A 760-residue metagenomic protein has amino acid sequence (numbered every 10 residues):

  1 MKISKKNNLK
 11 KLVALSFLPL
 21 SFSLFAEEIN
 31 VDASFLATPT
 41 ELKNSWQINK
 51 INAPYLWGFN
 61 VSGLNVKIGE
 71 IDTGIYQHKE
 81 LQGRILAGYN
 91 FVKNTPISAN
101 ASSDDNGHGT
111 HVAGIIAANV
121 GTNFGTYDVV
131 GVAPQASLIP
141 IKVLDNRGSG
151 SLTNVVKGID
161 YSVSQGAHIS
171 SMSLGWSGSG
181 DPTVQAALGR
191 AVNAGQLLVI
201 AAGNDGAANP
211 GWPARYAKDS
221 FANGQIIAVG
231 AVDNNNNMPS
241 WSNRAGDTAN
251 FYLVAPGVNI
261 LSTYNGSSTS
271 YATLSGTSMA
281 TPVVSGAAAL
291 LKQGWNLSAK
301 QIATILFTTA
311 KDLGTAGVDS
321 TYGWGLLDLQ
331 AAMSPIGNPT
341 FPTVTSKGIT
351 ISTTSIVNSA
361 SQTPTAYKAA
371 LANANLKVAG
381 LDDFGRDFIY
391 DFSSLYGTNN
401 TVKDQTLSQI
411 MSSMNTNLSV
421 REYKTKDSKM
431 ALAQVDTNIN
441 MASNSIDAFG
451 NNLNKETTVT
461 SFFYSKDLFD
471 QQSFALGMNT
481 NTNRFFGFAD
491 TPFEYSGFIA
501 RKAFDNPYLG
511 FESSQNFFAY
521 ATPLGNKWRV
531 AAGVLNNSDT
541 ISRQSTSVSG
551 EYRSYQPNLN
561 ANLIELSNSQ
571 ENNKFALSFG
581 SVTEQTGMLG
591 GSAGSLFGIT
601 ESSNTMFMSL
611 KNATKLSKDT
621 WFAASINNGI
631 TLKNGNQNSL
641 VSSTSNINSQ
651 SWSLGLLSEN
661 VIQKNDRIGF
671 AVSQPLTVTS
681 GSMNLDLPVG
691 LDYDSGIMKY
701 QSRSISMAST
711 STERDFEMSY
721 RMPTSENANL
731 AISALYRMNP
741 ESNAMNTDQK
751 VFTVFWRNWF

Functional and structural regions predicted by a protein language model:
E28-V31, W57, S62-L64, N119-N123 (+2 more regions): Substrate-binding/access-modulating region of protease and related hydrolase catalytic domains
I29-D32, Y55-I68, T73-Y89, T95-S151 (+4 more regions): Subtilisin-like serine protease catalytic core
K43-Q47, N52, V130, I169-S171 (+4 more regions): C-terminal subdomain of the subtilisin-like protease fold in secreted/lumenal serine endopeptidases
D72-I75, Y216-Q293: Extracellular S/T/G-rich loop segment that most often corresponds to the catalytic His/Ser-adjacent loop
G109, G114-A117, R147-S171, G497-A503 (+2 more regions): Substrate-binding/charge-relay-adjacent region of secreted/lumenal peptidase catalytic domains
A113-N119, I139, V143-L144, H168 (+1 more regions): Hydrolase catalytic cores
L395-A613: Outer membrane beta-barrel translocator domains of Type V secretion systems
S496-I499, A503-P507, A531, S547-Q556 (+4 more regions): Outer membrane beta-barrel transmembrane domains
